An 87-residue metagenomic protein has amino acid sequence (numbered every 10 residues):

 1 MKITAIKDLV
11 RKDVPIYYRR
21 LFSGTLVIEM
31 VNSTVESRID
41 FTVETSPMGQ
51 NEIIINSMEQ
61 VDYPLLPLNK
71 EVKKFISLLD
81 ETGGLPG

Functional and structural regions predicted by a protein language model:
M1-V10: A short, amphipathic edge element
V10, T34-G87: Acidic, low-complexity intrinsically disordered segments
R11-R19, M30-N32: Short, solvent-exposed beta-strand/turn "edge" segments of beta-rich domains on protein surfaces
Y18-R19, S23, P64: Compositionally biased, intrinsically disordered low-complexity regions enriched in proline and serine
G24-E29: Short beta-strand segments that buttress and anchor functional surface loops
